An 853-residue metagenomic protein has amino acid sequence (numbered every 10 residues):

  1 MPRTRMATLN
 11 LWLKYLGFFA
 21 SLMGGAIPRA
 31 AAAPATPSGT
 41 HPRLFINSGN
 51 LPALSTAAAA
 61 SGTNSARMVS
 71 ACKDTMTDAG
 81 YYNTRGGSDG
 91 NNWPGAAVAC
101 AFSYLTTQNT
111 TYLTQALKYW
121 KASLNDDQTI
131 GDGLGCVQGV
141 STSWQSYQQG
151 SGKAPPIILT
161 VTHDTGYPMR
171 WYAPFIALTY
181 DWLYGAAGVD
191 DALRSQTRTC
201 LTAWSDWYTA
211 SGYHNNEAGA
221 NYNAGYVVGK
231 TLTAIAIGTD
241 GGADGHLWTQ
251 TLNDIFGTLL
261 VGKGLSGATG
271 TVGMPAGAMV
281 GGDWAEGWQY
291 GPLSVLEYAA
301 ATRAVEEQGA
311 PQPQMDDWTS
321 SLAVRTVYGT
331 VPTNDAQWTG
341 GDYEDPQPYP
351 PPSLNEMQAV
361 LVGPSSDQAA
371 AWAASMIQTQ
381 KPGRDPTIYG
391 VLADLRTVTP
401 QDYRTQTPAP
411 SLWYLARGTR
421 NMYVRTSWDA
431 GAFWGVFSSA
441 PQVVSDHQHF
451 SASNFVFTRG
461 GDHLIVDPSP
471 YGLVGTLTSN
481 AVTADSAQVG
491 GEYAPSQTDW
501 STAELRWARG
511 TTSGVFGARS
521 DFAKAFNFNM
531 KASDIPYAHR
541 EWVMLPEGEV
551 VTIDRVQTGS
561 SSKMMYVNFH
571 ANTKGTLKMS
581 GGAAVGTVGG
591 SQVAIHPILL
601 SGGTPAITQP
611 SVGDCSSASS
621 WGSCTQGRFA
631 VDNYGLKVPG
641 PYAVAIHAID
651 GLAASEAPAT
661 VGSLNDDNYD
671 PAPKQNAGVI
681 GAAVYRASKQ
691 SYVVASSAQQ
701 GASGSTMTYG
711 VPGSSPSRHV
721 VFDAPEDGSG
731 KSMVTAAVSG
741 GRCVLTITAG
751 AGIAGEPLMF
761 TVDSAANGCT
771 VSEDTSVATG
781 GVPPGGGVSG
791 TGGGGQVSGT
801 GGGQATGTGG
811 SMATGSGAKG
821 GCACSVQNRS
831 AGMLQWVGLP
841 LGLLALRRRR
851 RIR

Functional and structural regions predicted by a protein language model:
M1-L11, R853: N-terminal secretory signal peptides that target proteins for export/translocation
M23-A32, S776-L843, R851-R853: Ser/Thr-rich, Pro/Gly/Ala-heavy low-complexity intrinsically disordered linkers and tails of secreted extracellular
A33-S55, S61, S776-A778: Mature N-terminal, pre-catalytic/accessory segment of carbohydrate-active enzymes
T40, Y172, Y226, S294 (+8 more regions): Residues that flank catalytic or metal-binding motifs in active/ligand-binding sites
R43-F45, A57-A59, N64-V324: Aromatic-lined, polymer-binding surfaces characteristic of secreted/periplasmic polysaccharide-degrading enzymes
N47, N109, I176, Y298 (+5 more regions): Residue-level detector of buried hydrophobic side-chain packing in well-ordered secondary-structure elements
Q289-L464, K637-Y642, V661-K731, T735-E756 (+2 more regions): Carbohydrate-active enzyme catalytic cores, enriched for enzymes that act on polyanionic acidic polysaccharides
G472-L745, G750-V777: CBM-like, beta-strand-rich accessory domains located in the C-terminal region of large, secreted polysaccharide-active
